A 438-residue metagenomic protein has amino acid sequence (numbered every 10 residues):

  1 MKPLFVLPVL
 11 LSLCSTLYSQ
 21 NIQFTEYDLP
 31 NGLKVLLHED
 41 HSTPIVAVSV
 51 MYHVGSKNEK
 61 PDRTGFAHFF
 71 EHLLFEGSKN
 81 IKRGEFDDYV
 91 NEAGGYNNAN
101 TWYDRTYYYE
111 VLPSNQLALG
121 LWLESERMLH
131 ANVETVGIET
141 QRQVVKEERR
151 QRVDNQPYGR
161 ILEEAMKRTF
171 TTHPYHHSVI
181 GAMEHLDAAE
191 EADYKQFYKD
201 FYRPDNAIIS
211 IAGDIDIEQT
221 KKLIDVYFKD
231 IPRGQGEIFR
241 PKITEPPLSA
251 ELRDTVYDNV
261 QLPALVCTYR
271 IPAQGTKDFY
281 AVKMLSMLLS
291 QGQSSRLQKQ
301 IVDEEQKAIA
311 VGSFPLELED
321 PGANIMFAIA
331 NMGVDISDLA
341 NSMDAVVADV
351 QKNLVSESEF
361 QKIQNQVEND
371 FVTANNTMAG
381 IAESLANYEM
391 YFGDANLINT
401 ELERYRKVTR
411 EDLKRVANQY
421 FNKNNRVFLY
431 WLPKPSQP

Functional and structural regions predicted by a protein language model:
P3-C14: Sec-dependent N-terminal signal peptides
L17-S19: Boundary at the C-terminal end of the N-terminal hydrophobic targeting segment
N21-D40: Short N-terminal segments immediately surrounding and downstream of signal-peptide cleavage
D28, D88-E237, A273, E304-E305 (+1 more regions): Charge-rich, well-structured scaffold segments of protease-associated domains
G32, I45-V48: Start-of-domain marker
V48-V111, H177-I180, Q291-K307: M16/MPP (pitrilysin/insulinase) zinc-metallopeptidase core fold and M16-derived inactive scaffolds
R150, K167, G236-S294: His/Glu-based metal-binding/catalytic segments typifying zinc-dependent metallopeptidases
